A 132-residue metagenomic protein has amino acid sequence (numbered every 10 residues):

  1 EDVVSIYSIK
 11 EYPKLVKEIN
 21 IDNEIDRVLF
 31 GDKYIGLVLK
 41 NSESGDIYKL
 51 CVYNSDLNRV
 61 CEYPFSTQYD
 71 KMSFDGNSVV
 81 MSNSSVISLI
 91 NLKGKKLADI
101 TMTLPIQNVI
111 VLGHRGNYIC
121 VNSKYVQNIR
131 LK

Functional and structural regions predicted by a protein language model:
E1-D2, G31-D32, G36-S44, V80-V86 (+1 more regions): Beta-strand C-termini and the immediately following turn/loop, strongest in propeller blades
E1-S42: Extracytoplasmic beta-rich ectodomain segments of secreted or membrane-anchored proteins
D2-Y7, S44-C51, S85-N91, K124-K132: Structural motif
P13-N20, L57-P64, K95-T101: A short beta-strand motif characteristic of beta-propeller blades
N20-K33, P64-N77, L104-N117: Repeated scaffold domains used in trafficking and secretory/extracellular systems, primarily beta-propellers
V28, K33-M72: C-terminal structural cap/anchor segments
D70-L92: C-terminal hydrophobic structural anchor segments that stabilize assembly/packing rather than catalytic chemistry
K96-K132: Blade-level signature of beta-propeller repeat domains, shared across WD40, Kelch, NHL, RCC1 and BNR/Asp-box propellers
